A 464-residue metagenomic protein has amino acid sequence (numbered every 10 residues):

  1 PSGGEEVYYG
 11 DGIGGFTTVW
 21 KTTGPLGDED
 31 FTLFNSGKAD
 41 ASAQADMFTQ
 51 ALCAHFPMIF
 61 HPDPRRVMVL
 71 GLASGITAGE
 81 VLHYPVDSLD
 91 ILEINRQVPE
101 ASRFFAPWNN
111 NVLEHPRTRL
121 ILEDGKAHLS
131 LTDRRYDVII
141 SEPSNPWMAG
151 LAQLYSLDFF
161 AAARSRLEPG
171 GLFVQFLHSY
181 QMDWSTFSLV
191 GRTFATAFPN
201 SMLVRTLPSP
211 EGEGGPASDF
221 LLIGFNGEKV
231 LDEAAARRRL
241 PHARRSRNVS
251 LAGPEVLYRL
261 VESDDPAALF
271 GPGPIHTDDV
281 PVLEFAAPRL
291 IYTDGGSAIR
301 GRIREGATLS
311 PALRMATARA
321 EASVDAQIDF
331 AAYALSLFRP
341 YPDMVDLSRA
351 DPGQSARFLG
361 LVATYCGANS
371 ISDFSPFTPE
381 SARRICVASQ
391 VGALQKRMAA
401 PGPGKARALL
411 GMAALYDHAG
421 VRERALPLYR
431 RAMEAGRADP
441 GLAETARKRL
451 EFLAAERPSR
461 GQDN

Functional and structural regions predicted by a protein language model:
P1-H61, R66-V67, D124-K126, L131 (+1 more regions): Soluble small-group transferase modules, centered on the S-adenosyl donor enzyme superfamily
D40-G191, A195-A197, L203, G215: The AdoMet/dcAdoMet-binding core of the Class I SAM-like
G411, K448-R449: "A position-specific structural signal for the A-helix of alpha-solenoid helical repeats
A414-D417, F452: Residue-level recognition of tetratricopeptide repeat
